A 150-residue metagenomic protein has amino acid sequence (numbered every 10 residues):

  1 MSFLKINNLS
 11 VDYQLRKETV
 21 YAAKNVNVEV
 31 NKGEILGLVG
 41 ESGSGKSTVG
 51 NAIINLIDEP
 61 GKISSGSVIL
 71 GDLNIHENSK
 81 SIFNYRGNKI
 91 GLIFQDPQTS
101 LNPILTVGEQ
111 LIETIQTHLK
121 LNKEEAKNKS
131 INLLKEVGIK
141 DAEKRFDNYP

Functional and structural regions predicted by a protein language model:
M1-P150: ABC transporter nucleotide-binding domains
